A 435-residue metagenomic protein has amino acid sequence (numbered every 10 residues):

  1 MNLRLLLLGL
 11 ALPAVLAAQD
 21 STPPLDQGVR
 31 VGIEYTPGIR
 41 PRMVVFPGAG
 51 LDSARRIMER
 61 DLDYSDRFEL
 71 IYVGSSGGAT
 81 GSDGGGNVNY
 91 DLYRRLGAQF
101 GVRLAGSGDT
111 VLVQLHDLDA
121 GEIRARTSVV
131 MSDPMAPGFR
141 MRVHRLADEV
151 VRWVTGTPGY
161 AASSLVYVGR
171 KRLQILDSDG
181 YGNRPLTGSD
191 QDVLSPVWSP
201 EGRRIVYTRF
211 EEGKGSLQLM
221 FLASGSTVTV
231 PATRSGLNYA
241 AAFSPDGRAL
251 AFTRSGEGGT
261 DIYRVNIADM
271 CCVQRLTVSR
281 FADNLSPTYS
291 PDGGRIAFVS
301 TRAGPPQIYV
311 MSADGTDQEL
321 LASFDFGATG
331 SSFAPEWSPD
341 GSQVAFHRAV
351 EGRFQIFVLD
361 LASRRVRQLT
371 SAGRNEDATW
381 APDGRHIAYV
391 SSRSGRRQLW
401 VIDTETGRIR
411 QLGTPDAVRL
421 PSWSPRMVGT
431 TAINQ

Functional and structural regions predicted by a protein language model:
S21-D91: Short beta-strand->alpha-helix linker/helix-N-cap micro-motif that forms a surface specificity/interaction loop
G84-E149: Amphipathic beta-strand/beta-sheet edge segments enriched in Tyr/Trp
T110, R170-Q174, K214-Q218, G258-Y263 (+3 more regions): Structural motif
G159-A161, P200-E201, P245-D246, P291-D292 (+3 more regions): Residue-level detector of Asp-centered blade-edge/turn motifs that repeat once per structural unit in beta-propeller
L165, I205, G247-L250, G293-A297 (+3 more regions): Hydrophobic beta-strand positions that form the internal "hydrophobic ladder" of WD40/Gbeta-like beta-propeller blades
R170, F210, S255, T301 (+2 more regions): Short loop/turn segments immediately following the C-termini of beta-strands
D177-L194, M220-Y239, V265-L285, M311-S331 (+3 more regions): Multi-bladed beta-propeller domains
